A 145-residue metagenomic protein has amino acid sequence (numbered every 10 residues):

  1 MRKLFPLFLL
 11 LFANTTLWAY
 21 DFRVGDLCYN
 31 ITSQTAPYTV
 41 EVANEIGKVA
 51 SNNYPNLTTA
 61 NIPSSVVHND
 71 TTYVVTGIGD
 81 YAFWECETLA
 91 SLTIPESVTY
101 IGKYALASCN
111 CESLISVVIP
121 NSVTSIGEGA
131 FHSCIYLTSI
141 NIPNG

Functional and structural regions predicted by a protein language model:
M1-L4: Positively charged n-region of N-terminal signal peptides that target proteins for export
P6, R23, A36, N53-N56: A short, polar/charged loop/turn motif at coil->beta-strand junctions and beta-hairpin connectors
P6-L7, L17: Cleavable N-terminal signal peptides
F12-A19: Sec/Tat signal peptide C-region and signal peptidase I cleavage site
Y20-D26: Cleaved targeting-peptide boundary
C28-E41: Short, ordered beta-strand-loop transition motifs
A36-P37, K48, P55-G77, E87-Y100 (+2 more regions): Structural signature of tandem-repeat unit edges
D80-W84, G102-A107, G127-H132: Consensus positions within tandem repeat domains that build extended binding/scaffold surfaces
